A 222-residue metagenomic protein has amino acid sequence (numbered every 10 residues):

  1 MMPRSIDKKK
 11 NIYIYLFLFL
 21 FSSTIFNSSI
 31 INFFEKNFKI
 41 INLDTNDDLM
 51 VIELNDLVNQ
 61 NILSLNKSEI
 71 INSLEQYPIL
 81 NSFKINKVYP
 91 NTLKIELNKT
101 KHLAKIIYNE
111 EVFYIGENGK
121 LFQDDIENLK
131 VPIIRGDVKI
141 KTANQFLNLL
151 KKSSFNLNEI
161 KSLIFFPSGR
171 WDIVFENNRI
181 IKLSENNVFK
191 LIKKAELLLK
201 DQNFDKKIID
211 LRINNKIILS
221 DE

Functional and structural regions predicted by a protein language model:
M1-E222: Charged, solvent-exposed interaction patches on well-folded alpha/beta domains that mediate macromolecular contacts
